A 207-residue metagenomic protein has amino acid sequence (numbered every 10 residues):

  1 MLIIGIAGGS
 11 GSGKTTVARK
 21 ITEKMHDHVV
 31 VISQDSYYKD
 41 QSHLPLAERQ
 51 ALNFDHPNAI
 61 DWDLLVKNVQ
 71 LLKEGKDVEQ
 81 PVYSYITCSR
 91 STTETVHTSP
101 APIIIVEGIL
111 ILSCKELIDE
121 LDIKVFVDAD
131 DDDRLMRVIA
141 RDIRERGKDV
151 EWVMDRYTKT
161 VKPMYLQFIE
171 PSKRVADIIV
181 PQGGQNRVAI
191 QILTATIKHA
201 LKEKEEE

Functional and structural regions predicted by a protein language model:
G9: P-loop (Walker A) phosphate-binding loop of NTP-binding proteins
K14: Conserved lysine of the Walker
V17: Hydrophobic positions on the alpha1 helix immediately C-terminal to the Walker A/P-loop
E23-I32: Post-Walker A helix-loop "phosphate-sensing" segment adjacent to the P-loop in P-loop NTPases
V30-V31, K39, H43-T87: Conserved nucleotide-sensing/catalytic segment adjacent to the nucleotide-binding pocket in NTP-handling enzymes
N68-I104, I111-L112, K198: Phosphate-binding/switch loop-helix module in NTP-utilizing enzymes
S91-R146: ATP-dependent NMP and nucleoside kinases share a basic, alpha-helical "lid"
S99-P100, A140, K162-E207: NTP-dependent small-molecule kinase module
